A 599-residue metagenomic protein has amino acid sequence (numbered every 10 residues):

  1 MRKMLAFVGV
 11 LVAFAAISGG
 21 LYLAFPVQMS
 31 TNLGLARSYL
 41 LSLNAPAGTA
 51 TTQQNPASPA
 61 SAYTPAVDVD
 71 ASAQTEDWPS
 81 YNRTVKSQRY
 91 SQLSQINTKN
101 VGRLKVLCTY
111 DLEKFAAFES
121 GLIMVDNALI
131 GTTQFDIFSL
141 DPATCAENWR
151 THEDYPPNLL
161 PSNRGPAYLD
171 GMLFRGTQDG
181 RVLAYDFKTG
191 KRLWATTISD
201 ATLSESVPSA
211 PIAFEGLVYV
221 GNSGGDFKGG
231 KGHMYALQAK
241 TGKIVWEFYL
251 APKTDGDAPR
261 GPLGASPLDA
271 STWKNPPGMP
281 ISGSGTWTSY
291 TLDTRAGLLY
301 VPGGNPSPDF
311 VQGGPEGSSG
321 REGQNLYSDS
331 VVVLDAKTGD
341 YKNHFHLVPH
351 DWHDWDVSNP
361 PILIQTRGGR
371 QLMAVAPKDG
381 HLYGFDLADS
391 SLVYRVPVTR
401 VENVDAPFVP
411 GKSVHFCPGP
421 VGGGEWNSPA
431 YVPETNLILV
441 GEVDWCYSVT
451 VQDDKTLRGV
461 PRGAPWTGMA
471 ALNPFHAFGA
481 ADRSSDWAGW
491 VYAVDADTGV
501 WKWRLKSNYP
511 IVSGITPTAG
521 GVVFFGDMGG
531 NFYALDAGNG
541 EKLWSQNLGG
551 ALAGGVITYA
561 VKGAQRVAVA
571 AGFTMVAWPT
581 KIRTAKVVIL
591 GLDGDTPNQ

Functional and structural regions predicted by a protein language model:
M1-F14: N-terminal Sec-pathway targeting helices
G34-V106, D255-A265, G479-A481, W487-W490: Blade/loop signatures of beta-propeller domains
W78-N82, F115-D136, N158-V182, S206-F227 (+9 more regions): Repeat-blade elements of multi-bladed beta-propeller folds
L93-R103, T132-D154, L326, A336-G339: Beta-propeller domains
Y110-G121, R150-D170, R192-A210, F248-S289 (+10 more regions): Extracytoplasmic beta-rich repeat domains
D141-T144, D186-T189, Q238-T241, A336-T338 (+4 more regions): Short loop/turn segments that connect beta-strands within beta-propeller blades
I557-Q599: Blade-level signature of beta-propeller repeat domains, shared across WD40, Kelch, NHL, RCC1 and BNR/Asp-box propellers
